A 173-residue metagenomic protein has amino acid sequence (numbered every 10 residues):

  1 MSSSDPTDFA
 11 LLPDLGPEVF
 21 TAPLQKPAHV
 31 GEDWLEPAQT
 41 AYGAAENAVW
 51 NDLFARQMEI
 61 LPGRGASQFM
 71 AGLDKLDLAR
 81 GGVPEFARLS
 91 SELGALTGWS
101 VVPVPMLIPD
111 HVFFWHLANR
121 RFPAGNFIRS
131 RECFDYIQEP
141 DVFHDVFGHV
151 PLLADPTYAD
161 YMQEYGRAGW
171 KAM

Functional and structural regions predicted by a protein language model:
M1-D155: The feature captures two recurrent sequence modes
A28, Q163-G166, M173: C-terminal catalytic/scaffold cores in eukaryotic proteins
S90, K171-M173: Extended, Lys/Arg-enriched charged tracts that mediate electrostatic binding to polyanionic substrates
H149, A168-K171: Surface-exposed cleft-lining segments at the edges of enzyme active sites
